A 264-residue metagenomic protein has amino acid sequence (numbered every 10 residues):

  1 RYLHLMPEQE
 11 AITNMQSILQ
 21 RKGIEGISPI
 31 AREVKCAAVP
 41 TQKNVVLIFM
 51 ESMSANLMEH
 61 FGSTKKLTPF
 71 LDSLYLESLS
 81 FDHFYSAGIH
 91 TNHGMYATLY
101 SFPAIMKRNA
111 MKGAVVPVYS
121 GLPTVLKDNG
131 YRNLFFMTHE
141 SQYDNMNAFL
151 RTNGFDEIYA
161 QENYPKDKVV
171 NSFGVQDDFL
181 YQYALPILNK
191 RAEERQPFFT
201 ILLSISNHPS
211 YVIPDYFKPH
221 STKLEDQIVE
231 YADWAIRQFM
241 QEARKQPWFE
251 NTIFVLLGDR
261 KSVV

Functional and structural regions predicted by a protein language model:
R1-V264: Soluble catalytic regions of membrane-associated enzymes that act on cell-envelope and secretory-pathway components
